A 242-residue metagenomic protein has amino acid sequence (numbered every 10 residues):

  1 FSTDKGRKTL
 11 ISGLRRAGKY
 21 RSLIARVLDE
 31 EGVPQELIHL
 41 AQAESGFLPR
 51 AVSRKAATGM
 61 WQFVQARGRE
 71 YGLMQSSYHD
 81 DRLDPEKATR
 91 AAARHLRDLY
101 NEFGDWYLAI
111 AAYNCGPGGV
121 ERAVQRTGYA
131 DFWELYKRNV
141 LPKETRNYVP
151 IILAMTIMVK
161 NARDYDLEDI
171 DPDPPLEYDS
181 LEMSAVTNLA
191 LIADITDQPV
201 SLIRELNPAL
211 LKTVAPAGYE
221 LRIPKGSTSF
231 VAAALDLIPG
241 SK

Functional and structural regions predicted by a protein language model:
F1-R26, E30-E31, E70, Q75-E102 (+1 more regions): Extracytoplasmic and endomembrane cell-envelope/extracellular-matrix remodeling and assembly machinery
P34-A41, T58, W106-A111: Alpha-helical scaffolds flanking conserved acidic
L37, A57-T58, V149, G218: A structure-centric signal for secondary-structure junctions around beta-strands
A51-G72: Short, surface-exposed glycine/acidic/tryptophan-bearing loops
